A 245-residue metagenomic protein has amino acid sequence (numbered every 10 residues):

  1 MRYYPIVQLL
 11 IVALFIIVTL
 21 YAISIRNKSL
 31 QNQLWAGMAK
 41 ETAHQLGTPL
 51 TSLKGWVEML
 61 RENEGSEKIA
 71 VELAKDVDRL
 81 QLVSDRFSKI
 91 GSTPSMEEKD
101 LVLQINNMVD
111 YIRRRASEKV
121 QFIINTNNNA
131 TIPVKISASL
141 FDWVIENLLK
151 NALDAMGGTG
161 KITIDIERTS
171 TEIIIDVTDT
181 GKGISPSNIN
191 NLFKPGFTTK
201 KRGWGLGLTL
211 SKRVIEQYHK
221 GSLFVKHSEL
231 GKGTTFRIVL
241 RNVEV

Functional and structural regions predicted by a protein language model:
A39, G207, S211: Short alpha-helical Gxxx[C/S/T] motif in the catalytic ATP-binding
E97-V109: A conserved beta-strand-to-alpha-helix junction within the catalytic ATP-binding
L101, G183-N191: Short helix N-cap motif at coil->helix boundaries in the Bergerat
Q121-I132: Conserved catalytic submotifs in the C-terminal HATPase_c
T159-T171: Short beta-strand/loop element within the Bergerat-fold HATPase_c
D179: Acidic ATP/Mg2+-coordinating residue in the GHKL
I215-E216: Detector for a conserved hydrophobic position within an alpha-helical segment of the HATPase_c
H219-H227: Glycine-rich ATP-binding loops of the HATPase_c
